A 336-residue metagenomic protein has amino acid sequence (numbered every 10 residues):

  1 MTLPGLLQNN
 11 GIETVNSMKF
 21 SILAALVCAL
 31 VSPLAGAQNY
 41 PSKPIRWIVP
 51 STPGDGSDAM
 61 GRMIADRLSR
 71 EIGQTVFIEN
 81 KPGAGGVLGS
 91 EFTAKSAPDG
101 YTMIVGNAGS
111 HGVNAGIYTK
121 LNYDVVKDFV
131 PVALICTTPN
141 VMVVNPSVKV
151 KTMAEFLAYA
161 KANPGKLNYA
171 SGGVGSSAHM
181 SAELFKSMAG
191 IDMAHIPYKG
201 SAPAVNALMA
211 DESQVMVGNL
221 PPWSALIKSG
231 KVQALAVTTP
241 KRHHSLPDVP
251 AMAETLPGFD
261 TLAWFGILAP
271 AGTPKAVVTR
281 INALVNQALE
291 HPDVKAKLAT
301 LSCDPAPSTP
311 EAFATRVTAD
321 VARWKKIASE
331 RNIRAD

Functional and structural regions predicted by a protein language model:
L3, N9-A24: Bacterial N-terminal signal peptides that target proteins for export
G11, S42-P44, M188, K228 (+1 more regions): An extracytoplasmic/periplasmic, membrane-proximal ligand-sensing/linker region
A37-K127, K166-N168, V174, G190-V215 (+3 more regions): N-terminal (or domain-start) structured segment
R62, D66, R70, A154 (+9 more regions): Solvent-exposed, polar/charged alpha-helical surfaces in well-ordered, non-transmembrane soluble domains, broadly
K95-Y101, A108, G116-P203, M252 (+2 more regions): Hinge/capping helix and adjacent helix->loop/strand transition within the periplasmic-binding protein
H111-K120, K186-M188, V215-D248: A ligand-binding cleft/hinge motif common to bilobed small-molecule-binding domains
